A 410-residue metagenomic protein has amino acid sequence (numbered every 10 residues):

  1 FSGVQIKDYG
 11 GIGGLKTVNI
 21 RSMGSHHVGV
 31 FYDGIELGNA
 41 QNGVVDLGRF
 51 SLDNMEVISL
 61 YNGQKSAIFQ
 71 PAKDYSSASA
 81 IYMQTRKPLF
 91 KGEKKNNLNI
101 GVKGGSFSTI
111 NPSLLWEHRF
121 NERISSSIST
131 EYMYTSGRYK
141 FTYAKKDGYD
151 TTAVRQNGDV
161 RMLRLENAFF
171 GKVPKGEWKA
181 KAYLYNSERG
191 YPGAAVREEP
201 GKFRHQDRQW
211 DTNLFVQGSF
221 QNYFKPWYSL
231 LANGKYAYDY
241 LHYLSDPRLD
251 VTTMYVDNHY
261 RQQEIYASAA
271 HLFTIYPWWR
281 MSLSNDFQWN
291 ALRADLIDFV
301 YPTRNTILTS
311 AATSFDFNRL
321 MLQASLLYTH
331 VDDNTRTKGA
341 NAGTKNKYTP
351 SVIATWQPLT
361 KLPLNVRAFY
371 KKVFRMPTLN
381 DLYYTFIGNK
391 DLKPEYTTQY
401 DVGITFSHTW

Functional and structural regions predicted by a protein language model:
F1-E36: Extracytoplasmic beta-strand/coil segments of soluble accessory domains associated with Gram-negative outer-membrane
L52-N99: A beta-strand signature from Gram-negative outer-membrane beta-barrel systems, especially the internal plug domain
K73, G104-S106, G148, R155-R161 (+5 more regions): Replace "Gram-negative outer membrane beta-barrel proteins" with "bacterial and organellar outer membrane beta-barrel
T85, V102-S108, Y132-S136, V173-K175 (+9 more regions): Transmembrane beta-strands of outer-membrane beta-barrel pores
P112-H118, L165-V173, V216-N222, A267-F273 (+3 more regions): Residues on the lipid-exposed face of transmembrane beta-strands in outer-membrane beta-barrel proteins
G137-F141, T152-R164, F170-L230, Y236-Q263 (+1 more regions): Flexible loop and strand-edge segments within Gram-negative outer membrane beta-barrel domains
R204-Y223, A340-T344, T349-W410: Outer-membrane beta-barrel signature, preferentially recognizing the C-terminal barrel domain of Gram-negative
W279-P363, Y370: Signature of Gram-negative outer-membrane beta-barrel scaffolds
